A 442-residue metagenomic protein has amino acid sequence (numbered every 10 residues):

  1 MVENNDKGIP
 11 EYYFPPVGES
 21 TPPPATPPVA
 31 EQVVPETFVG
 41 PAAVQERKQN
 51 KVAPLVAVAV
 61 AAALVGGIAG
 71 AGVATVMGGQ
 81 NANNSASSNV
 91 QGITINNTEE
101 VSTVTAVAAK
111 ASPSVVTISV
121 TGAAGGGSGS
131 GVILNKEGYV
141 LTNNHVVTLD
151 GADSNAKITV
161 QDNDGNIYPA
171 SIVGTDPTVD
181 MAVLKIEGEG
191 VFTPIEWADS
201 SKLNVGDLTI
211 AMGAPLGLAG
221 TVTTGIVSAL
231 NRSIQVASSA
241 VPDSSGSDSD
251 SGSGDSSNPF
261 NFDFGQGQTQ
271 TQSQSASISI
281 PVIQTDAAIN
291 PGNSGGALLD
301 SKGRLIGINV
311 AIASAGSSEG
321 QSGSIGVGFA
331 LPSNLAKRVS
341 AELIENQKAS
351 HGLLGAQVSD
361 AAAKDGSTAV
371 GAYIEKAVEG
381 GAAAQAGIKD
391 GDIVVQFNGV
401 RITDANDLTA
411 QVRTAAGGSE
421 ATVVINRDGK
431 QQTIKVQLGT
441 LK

Functional and structural regions predicted by a protein language model:
M1-A82, A106, S171, D207 (+5 more regions): C-terminal recognition in membrane/secretory proteostasis and scaffolding
N5, P22, K51-A57, T98-V104 (+7 more regions): A conserved glycine-rich beta-strand in the N-terminal activation segment of trypsin-fold
A59-V76, T121-A152: Catalytic histidine site
G70-S130, A211-M212, S340-A341, N346: N-terminal activation segment of mature serine protease catalytic domains
V76, Q80, K136, N143-D176 (+1 more regions): Catalytic-histidine neighborhood of serine endopeptidases, predominantly the chymotrypsin-like S1/PA family
I93-I95, I186, T193-W197, P242-G254 (+1 more regions): C-terminal, low-ordered peptide segments at domain boundaries
G122-G127, V146-N155, F192, M212-T224 (+3 more regions): Active-site loop architecture of trypsin-fold serine endopeptidases
D199-A219: Short glycine/Trp-rich loop-beta-loop segment that forms part of the substrate-binding cleft
